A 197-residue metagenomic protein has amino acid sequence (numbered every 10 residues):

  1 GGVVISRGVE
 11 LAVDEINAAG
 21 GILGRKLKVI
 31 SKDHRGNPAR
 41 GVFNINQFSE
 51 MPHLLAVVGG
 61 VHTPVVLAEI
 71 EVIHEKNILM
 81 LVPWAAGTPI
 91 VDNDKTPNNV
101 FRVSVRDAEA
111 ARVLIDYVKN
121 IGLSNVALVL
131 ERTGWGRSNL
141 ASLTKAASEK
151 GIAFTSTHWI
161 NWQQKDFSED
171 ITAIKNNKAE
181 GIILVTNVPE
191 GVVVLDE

Functional and structural regions predicted by a protein language model:
G1-G8, A18-V91, W162-F167, N187-V192: Beta-alpha junction/loop-to-helix N-cap segments that form part of ligand/metal-binding clefts
R7-E10, D14, N46, D116 (+1 more regions): Core alpha-helical elements of the protein kinase catalytic domain, predominantly the helix directly N-terminal
V13-G20, A147: Conserved hydrophobic residues forming the short capping helix/wall of the S-adenosyl-L-methionine
N17, N46-S49, I115-K119, I171-T172: Generic structural signal for well-ordered alpha-helical scaffold segments
K28, S124-N125, E180-G181: Residues that mark the start of a beta-strand
A39, H53-H158: Extracytoplasmic ligand/sensor domains, especially the bilobed periplasmic-binding protein
F48, P52, I121, N177: Active-site charged/polar residues at nucleotide-handling catalytic sites that mediate phosphoryl, nucleotidyl
V72-I73, L140-E197: Extracellular/periplasmic bilobed ligand-binding domains
